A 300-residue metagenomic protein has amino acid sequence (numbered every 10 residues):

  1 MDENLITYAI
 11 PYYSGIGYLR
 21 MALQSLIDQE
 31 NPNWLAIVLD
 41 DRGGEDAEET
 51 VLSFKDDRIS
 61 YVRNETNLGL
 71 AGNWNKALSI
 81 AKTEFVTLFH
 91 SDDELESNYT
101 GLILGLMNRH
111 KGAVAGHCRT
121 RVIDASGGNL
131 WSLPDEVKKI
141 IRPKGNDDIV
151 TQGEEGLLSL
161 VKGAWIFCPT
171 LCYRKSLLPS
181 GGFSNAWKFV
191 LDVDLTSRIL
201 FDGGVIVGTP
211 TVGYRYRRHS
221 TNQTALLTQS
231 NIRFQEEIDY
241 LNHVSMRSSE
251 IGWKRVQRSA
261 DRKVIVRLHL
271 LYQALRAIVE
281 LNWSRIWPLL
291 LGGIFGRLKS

Functional and structural regions predicted by a protein language model:
Q24-N33: Short, acidic, metal-binding catalytic loop of nucleotide-sugar glycosyltransferases
P32, D40-E49, T66: A conserved acidic beta->alpha catalytic loop
E45-S53, E94, N98: Acidic helix N-cap motif at the loop->helix transition within catalytic regions of sugar-transfer enzymes
A47, N64-A81: Glycine-rich, basic loop-to-helix element that forms the pyrophosphate-binding segment of sugar-nucleotide handling
V86: Short aromatic/hydrophobic "clamp" motif used to bind/position activated sugar donors
N98-K138: Conserved donor NDP-sugar-binding/catalytic core segment of glycosyltransferases
V137, R142-S230: Conserved nucleotide-sugar donor-binding catalytic segment
F201, T211-S220, A225-W253, L289 (+1 more regions): Catalytic core of nucleotide-sugar-dependent glycosyltransferases
